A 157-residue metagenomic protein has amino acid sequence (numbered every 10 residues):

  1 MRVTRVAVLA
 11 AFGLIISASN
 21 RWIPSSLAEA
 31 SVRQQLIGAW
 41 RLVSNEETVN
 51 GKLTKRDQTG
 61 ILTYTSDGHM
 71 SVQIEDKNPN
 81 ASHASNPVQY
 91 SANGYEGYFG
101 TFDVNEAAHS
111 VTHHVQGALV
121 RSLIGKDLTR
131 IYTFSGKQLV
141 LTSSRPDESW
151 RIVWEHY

Functional and structural regions predicted by a protein language model:
M1-A10: Bacterial N-terminal signal peptides that target proteins for export
V8, I15-Y157: Lipid interaction determinants
